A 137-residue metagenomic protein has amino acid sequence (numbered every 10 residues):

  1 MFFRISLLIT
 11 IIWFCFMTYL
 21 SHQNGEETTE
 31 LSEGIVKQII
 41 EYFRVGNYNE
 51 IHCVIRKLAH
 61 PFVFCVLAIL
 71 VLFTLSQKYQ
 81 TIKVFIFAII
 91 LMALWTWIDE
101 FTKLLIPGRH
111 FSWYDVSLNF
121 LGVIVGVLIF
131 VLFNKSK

Functional and structural regions predicted by a protein language model:
M1-F2, L75-K83, S136-K137: Membrane-interface helix-boundary motifs at transmembrane edges
M1-I69: "…centered on the first transmembrane helix and the immediately adjacent amphipathic helix/loop
I5-Y19, I90-I98, L121, V125: Lipid-exposed faces of alpha-helical membrane segments in multi-pass integral membrane proteins
Y19-H22, L75, I86, F101 (+2 more regions): Structural signature of transmembrane alpha-helix termini at the membrane-water interface
V45-C53, Q80, V84, P107 (+1 more regions): Membrane-helix interfacial "entry" motifs
F62-K78, L121-N134: Membrane-interfacial alpha-helical segments at the cytosolic side of multi-pass membrane proteins
Q77-T96: Mid-chain, well-packed structural core segment of small domains
T96-F120: Interfacial helix-loop-helix junctions of multi-pass membrane proteins
